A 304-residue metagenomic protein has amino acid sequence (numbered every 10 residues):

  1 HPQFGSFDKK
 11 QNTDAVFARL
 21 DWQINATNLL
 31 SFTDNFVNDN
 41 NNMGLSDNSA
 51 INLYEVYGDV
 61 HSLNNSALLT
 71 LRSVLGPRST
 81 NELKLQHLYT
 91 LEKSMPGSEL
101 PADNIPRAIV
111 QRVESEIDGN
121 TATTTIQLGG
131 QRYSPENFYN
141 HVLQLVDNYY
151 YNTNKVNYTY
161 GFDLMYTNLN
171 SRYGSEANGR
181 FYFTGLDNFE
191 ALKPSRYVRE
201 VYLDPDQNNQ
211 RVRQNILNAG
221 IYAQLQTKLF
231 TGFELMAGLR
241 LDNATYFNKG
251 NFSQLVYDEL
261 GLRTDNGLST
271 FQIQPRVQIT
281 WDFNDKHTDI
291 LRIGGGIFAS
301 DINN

Functional and structural regions predicted by a protein language model:
F4, D14, R78-N81, L235 (+1 more regions): Coiled-coil-like amphipathic alpha-helices with heptad-repeat character
G5, Y54-G58, G261-N266: The substrate-binding groove and active-site-proximal loops of carbohydrate-active enzymes, especially glycoside
K9-V16, W22-I221: Replace "related TpsB outer-membrane translocases also match" with "some related outer-membrane beta-barrels such as
K84-Q86, N140-V142, N157-T159, D163 (+1 more regions): Structural signature of Gram-negative outer-membrane beta-barrels, strongest in the C-terminal barrel of TonB-dependent
